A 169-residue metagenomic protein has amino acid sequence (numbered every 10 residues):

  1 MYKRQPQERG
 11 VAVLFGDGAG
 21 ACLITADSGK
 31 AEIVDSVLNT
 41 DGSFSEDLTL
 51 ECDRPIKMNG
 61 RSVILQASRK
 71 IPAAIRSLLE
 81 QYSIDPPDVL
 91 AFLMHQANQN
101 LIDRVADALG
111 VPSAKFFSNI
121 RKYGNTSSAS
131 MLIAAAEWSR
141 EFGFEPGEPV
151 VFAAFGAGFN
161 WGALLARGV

Functional and structural regions predicted by a protein language model:
M1-Y2: Short, small-residue-biased leader/transition segments that mark boundaries at the very start of proteins
P6-R69, A73, F155, G168-V169: Condensing-enzyme catalytic core mediating Claisen C-C bond formation in acyl metabolism
E8, D41, I56, S77 (+4 more regions): Preference for short coil/turn "hinge" residues that link or interrupt alpha-helices
T40-E51, A74-L78, Y82, G143-N160: A broadly tuned preference for mixed-charge, low-complexity surface segments
Q66-Y82, I133-W138: Short, well-ordered amphipathic alpha-helical segments that serve as non-catalytic structural scaffolds within diverse
S83-D88: Short, surface-exposed connector motifs at secondary-structure boundaries
L90-V169: Claisen-condensing/thiolase-fold acyl-transfer catalytic domains that form or cleave C-C bonds in fatty acid
